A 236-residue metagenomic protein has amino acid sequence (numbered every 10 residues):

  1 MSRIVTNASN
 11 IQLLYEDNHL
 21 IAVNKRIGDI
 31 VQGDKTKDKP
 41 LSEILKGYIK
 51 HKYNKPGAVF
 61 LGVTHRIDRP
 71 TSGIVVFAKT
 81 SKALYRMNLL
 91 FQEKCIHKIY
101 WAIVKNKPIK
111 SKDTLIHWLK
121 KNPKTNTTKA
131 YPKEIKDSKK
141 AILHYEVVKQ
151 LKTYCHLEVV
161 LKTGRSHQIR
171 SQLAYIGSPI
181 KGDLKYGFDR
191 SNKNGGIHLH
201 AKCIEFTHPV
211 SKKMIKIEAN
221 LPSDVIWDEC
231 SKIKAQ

Functional and structural regions predicted by a protein language model:
M1-Q236: RNA pseudouridine synthases
